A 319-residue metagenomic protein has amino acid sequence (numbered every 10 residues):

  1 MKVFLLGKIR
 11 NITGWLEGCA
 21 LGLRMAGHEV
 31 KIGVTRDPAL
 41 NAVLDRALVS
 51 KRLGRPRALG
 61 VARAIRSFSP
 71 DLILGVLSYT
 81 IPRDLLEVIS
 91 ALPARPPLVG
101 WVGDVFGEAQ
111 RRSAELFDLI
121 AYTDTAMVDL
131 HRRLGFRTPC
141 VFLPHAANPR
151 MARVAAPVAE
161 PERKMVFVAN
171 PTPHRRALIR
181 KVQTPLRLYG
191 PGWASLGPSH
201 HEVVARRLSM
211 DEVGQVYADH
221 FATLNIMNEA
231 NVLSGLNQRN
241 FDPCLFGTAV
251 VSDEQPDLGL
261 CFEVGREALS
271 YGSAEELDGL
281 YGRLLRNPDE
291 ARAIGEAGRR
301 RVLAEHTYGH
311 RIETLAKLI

Functional and structural regions predicted by a protein language model:
M1-R52, P56-G60, F68, G75-L86 (+1 more regions): Nucleotide-sugar donor-binding catalytic core of glycosyltransferases
G60-V61, E108-Q110, E212, E276: Short acidic active-site motifs
I89-V105: Active-site proximal beta-strand in glycosyltransferases
G103-D118: Membrane-proximal helix-turn-helix segments that form the acceptor-binding/catalytic region of lipid-linked
A268-A274, R283-P288: Conserved acidic donor-binding segment of nucleotide-sugar-dependent glycosyltransferases
E290-A304: A short, well-ordered alpha-helix in the C-terminal region of glycosyltransferases
Y308-I319: C-terminal alpha-helical cap of glycosyltransferases
